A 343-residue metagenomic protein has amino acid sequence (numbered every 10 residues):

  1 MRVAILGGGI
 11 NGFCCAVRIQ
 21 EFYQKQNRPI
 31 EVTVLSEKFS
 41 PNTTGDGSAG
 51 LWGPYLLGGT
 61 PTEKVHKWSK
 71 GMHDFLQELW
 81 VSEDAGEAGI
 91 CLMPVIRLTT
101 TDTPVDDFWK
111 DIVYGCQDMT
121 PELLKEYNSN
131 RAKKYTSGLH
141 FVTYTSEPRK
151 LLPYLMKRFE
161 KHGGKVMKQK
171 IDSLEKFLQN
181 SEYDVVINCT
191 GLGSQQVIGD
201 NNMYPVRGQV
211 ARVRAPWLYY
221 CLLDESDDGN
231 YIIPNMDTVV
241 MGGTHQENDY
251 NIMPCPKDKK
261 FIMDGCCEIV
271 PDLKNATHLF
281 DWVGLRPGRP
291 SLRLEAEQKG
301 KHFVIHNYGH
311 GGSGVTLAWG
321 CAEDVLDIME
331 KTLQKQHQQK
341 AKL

Functional and structural regions predicted by a protein language model:
M1-N11: Beta1/beta-strand and adjacent pyrophosphate-binding region of the FAD-binding site in flavoprotein oxidoreductases
E21-D46: Glycine-rich FAD pyrophosphate-binding loop
A49-K133: Dinucleotide-binding Rossmann-like beta1-alpha1 core, especially the glycine-rich loop that anchors the ADP
A49-L56, M93-T99, Q195-D224, F261-K274: Central beta-strand plus flanking loop segment that forms part of the substrate or channel wall within the catalytic
T60-M72, G138-Y154, M253-D258, T316-A318: Short beta-strand to alpha-helix junction loop
Q77, M203, P216-Y219, M236-T238 (+3 more regions): Flavin-binding catalytic cores
R131-V185, C189, S194, I328: Helical element adjacent to the flavin cofactor pocket in flavoenzyme catalytic cores
Y154, A276-L343: C-terminal catalytic lobe of FAD-dependent flavoproteins
